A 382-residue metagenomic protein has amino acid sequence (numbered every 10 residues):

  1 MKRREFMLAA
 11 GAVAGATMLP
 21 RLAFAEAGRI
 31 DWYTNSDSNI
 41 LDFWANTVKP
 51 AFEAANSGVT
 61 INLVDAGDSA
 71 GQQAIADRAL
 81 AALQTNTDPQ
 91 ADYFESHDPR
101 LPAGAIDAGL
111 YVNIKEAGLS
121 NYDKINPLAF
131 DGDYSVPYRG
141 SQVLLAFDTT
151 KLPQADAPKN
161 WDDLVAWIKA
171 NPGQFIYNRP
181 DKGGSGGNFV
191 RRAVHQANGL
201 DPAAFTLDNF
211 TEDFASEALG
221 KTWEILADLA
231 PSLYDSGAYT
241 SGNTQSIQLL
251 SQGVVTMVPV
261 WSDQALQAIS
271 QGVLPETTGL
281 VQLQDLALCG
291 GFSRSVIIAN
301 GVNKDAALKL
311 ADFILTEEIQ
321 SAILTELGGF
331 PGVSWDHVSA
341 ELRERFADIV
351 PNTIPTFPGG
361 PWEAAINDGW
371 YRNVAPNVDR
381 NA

Functional and structural regions predicted by a protein language model:
E5-A25: N-terminal export signals
A25, L288-C289, S293-P358: Mature extracytoplasmic/periplasmic domains
A27-D98: Early extracytoplasmic/lumenal segment of secretory-pathway proteins
N39-A45, A70, H97-T244: Extracytoplasmic ligand-binding site segments that recognize negatively charged/polar headgroups
Q73-Q90, G104-A108, T244-V254, V258: Short helices/loops that flank or line small-molecule/ion binding pockets
P102-G104, P259-E276: A ligand-binding cleft/hinge motif common to bilobed small-molecule-binding domains
S141, L226-L229, P275-V296: Periplasmic-binding protein-like
Q248, P351-A382: Conserved C-terminal helix/tail region of periplasmic/extracytoplasmic solute-binding proteins
